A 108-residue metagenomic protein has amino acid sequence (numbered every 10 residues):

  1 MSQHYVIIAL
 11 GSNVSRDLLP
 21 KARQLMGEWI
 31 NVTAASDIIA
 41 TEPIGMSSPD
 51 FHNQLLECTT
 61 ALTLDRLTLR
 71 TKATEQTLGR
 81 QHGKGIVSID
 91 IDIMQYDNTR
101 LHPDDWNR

Functional and structural regions predicted by a protein language model:
S2, T41-H52, L62-T68, K72-R108: Flexible, gly/pro- and Lys/Arg-enriched active-site loops
S2-S12, R16-L19, R23: Extended accessory regions or peripheral subdomains of proteins
A9, E57-T59, Y96: Short hydrophobic/aromatic beta-strand micro-patches that form the beta-sheet surface supporting nucleotide- or nucleic
G11-R16, V32-D37, K72-E75: A short linear-motif detector with a strong N-terminal bias
A22, M26, T71-T74: Hydrophobic alpha-helical packing residues
R23-T63: Short, surface-exposed acidic-centric catalytic microdomains
